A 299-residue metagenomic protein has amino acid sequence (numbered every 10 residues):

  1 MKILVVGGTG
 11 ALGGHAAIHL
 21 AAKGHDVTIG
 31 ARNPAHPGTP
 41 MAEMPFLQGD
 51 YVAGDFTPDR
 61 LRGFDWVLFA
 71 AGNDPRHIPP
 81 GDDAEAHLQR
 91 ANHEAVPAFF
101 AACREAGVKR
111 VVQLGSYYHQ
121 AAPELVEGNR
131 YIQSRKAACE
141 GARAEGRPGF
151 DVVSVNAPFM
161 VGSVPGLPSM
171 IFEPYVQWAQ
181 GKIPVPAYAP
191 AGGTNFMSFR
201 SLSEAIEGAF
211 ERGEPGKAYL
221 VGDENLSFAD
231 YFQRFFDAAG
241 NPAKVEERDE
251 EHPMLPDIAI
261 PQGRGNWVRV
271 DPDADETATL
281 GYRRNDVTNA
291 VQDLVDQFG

Functional and structural regions predicted by a protein language model:
I3-K23: N-terminal Rossmann NAD(P)H-binding glycine-rich loop of SDR-like oxidoreductase domains
V6, G30, A70, V111-Y117 (+1 more regions): SDR active-site strand-loop-helix element
G38, M44-E94, Q120-A122: NAD(P)H-binding glycine-rich loop region in Rossmannoid oxidoreductase-like domains and their noncatalytic homologs
E85-S134, V153: Conserved Rossmann-fold NAD(P)-dependent oxidoreductase catalytic core, especially the SDR/UDP-sugar
G115, G141-G166: Conserved beta-loop-beta element that borders a ligand/cofactor-binding pocket
G162-P174, A209-Y219: Glycine/proline-rich active-site loop of Rossmann-fold NAD(P)-dependent oxidoreductases
Y175-M197: A conserved pocket-lining segment of Rossmann-fold NAD(P)-dependent short-chain dehydrogenase/reductase
G193, F199-G263, A278-G299: Mid/C-terminal beta-alpha module of Rossmann-like enzyme folds, strongest in SDR-family dehydrogenases/epimerases
